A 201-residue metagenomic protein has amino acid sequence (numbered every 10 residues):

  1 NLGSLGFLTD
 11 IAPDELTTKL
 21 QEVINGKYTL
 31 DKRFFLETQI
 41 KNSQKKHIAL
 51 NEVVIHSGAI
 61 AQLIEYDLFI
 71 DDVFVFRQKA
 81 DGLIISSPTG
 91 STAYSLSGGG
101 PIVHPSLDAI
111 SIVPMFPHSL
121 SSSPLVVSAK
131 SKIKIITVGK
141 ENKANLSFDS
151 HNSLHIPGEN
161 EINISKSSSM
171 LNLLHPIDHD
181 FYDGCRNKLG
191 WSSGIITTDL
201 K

Functional and structural regions predicted by a protein language model:
L5-D81: Catalytic core of DAGKc-family lipid kinases
T9, S95-S97, L174-P176: Short, glycine/acidic-enriched capping/hinge loops at junctions between secondary-structure elements
K32-L36, A49-N51, Q62-Y66, D81-L83 (+5 more regions): A generic structural signal for short beta-strands and their flanking turns/coil linkers
N42, I55, I60, D71-F74 (+1 more regions): ATP/nucleoside-binding phosphotransfer catalytic cores, i.e., glycine-rich phosphate-binding loops
L68, G90, L146: Short aromatic-centered micro-motifs
R77-D81, I85-S121: Gly/Ser/Thr-rich active-site loops/lids in small-molecule metabolic enzymes that frequently grip phosphoryl groups
